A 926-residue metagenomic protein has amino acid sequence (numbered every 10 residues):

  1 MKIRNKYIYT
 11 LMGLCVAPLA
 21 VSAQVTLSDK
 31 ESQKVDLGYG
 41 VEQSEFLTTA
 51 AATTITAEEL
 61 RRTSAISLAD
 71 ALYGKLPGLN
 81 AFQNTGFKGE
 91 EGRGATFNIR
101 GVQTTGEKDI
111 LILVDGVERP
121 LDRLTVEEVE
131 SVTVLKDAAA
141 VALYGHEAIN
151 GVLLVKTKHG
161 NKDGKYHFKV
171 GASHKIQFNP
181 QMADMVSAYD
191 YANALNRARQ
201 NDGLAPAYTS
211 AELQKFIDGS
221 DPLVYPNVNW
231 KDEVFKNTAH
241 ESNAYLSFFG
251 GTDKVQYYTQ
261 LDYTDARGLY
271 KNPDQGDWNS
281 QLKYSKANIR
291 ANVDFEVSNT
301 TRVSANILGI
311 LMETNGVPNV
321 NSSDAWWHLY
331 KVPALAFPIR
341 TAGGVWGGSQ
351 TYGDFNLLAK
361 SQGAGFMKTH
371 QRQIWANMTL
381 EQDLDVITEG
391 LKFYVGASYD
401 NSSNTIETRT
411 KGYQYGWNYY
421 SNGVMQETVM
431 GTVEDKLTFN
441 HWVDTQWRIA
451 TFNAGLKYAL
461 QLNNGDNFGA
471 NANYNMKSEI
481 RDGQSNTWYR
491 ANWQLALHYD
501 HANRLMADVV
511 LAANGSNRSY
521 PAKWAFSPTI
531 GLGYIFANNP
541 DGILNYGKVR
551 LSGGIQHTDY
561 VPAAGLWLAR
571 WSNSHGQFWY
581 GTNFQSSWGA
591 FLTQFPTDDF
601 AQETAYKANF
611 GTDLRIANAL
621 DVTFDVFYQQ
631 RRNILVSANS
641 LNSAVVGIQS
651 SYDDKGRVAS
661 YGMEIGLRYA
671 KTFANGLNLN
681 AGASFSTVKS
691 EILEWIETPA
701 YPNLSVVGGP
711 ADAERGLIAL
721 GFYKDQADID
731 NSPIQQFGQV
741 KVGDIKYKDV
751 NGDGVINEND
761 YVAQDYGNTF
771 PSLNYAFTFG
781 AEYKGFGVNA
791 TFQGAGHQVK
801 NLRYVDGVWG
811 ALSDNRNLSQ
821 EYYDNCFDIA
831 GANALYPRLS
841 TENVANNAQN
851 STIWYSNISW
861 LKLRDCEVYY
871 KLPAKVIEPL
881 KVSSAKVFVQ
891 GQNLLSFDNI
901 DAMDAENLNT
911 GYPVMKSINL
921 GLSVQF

Functional and structural regions predicted by a protein language model:
M1-I289, V303, T910: Short, small/polar-rich motifs associated with maturation and membrane association, primarily at protein termini
T10, N292, E296, T300-T301 (+7 more regions): Extracellular/periplasmic, surface-exposed regions of secreted and cell-surface proteins
K169-P222, N319-V320, T672-T769, G831: Conserved small-residue
G203-P226, I310, N315-W375, H575-S587 (+1 more regions): Acidic/polar loop-and-plug regions of large Gram-negative outer-membrane beta-barrel proteins
I339-T341, A795-V887, G891: Extracytoplasmic gating/loop element in the C-terminal half of outer-membrane beta-barrel translocons and assembly
Q649-A659, P699-L717, A763-G780, V808-D824 (+2 more regions): C-terminal extracellular loops and terminal segments of Gram-negative outer membrane beta-barrel proteins
T769-N801: Glycine-rich, aromatic-lined ligand/substrate-binding cores of catalytic and carbohydrate-binding domains
